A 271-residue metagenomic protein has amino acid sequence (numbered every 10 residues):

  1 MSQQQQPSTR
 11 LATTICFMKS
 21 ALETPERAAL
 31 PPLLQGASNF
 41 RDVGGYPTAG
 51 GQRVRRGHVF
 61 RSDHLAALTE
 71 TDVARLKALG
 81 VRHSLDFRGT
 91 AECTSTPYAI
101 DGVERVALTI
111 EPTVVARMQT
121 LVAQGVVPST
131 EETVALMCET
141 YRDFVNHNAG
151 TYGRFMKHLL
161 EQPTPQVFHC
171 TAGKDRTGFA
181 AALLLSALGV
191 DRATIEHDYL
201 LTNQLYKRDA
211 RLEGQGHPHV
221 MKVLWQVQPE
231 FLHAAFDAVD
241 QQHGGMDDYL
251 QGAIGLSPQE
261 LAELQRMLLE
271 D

Functional and structural regions predicted by a protein language model:
S2, L11-V167, F179-D271: Cys-dependent protein tyrosine phosphatase-like superfamily
Q4-Q6: Low-complexity, intrinsically disordered transcriptional activation domains enriched in glutamine and histidine
A172, R176-T177: Ser/Thr-glycine-rich phosphate-binding loops at phosphate-binding pockets of nucleotides, nucleotide cofactors
